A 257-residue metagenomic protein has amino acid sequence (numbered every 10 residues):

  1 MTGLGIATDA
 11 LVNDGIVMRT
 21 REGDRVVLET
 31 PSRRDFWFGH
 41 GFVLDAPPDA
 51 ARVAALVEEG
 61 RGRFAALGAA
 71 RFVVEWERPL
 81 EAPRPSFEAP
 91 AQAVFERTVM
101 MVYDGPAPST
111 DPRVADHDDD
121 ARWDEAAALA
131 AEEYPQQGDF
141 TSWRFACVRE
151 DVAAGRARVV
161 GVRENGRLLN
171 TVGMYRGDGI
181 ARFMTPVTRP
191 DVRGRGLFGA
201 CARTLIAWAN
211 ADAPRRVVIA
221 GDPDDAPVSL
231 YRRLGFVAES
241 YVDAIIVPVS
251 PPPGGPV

Functional and structural regions predicted by a protein language model:
M1-L67, L80, V257: N-terminal charged segments
L11-R21, G68-A70, E77, F95-R97 (+2 more regions): A short helix-loop-beta-strand connector motif used in the catalytic cores of GNAT acetyltransferases and, in some
R52-A121, V242-V247: Acyl-donor-binding surface of acyltransferase catalytic domains
R52-R61, T188-P190, G194-A211, S229 (+1 more regions): Conserved acetyl-CoA-binding loop-helix of GNAT-fold acetyltransferases
A65-E77, A209-D222: Conserved GNAT acetyl-CoA-binding A-motif
V74-E81, P190, V218-V228, I245-S250: Conserved beta-strand-loop-alpha-helix junction that forms the acyl-donor binding cleft
L80-V94, R195, G199-A200, P223-Y241: Conserved active-site alpha-helix within GNAT-family acetyltransferase domains
F140-R189: A conserved beta-strand-loop-helix scaffold within acyl/acetyltransferase catalytic domains
